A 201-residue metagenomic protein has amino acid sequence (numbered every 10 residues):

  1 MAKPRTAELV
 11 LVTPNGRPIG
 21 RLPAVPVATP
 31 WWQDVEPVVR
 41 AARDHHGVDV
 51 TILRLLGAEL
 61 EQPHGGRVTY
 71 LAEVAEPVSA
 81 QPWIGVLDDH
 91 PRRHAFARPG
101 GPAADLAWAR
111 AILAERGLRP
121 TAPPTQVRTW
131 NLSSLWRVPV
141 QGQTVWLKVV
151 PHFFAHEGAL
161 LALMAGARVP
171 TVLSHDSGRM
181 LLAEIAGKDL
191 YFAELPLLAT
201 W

Functional and structural regions predicted by a protein language model:
A2-V48, L60: Conserved Nudix-box catalytic region and its N-terminal flanking loop in Nudix hydrolases and closely related
I19-A24, P91, Q141-G142: A short, surface-exposed helix-loop junction/capping segment
T29-Q33, R98-D105, K148-F153: Short, surface-exposed ligand-recognition loops at beta-strand->loop->(often short) alpha-helix junctions that present
W32-R40, A103-A107, A199: Short, well-ordered alpha-helical segments
V39-R43, L106, R110, A114 (+1 more regions): Generic solvent-exposed, charged/amphipathic alpha-helical segments that serve as macromolecular interface scaffolds
D49-G57, P120-Q126: A short coil-to-beta-strand element that immediately follows conserved catalytic motifs
E59-P63, R67-H90, T125-W201: ATP-binding pocket architecture of kinase catalytic cores
S79-T125: Juxta-kinase regulatory segment immediately upstream of eukaryotic protein kinase catalytic domains
